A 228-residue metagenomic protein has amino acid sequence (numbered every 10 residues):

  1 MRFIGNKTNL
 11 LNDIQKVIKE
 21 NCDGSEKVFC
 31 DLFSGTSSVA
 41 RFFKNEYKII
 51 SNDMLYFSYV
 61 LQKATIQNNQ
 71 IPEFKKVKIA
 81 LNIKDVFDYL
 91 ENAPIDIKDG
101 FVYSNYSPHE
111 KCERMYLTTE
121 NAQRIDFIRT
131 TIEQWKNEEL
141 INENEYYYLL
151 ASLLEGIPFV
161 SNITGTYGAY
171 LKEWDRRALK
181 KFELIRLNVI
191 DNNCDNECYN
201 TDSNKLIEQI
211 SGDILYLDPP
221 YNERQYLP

Functional and structural regions predicted by a protein language model:
M1-V28, L32, S38-E46, Y59-L61 (+1 more regions): S-adenosyl-L-methionine
K7-Q15, A122, L179-E183, N200: Short, well-ordered alpha-helical scaffold segments within catalytic/effector domains
I14, F29-F42, S51-Y56, G212-L227: Conserved proline-anchored active-site loop of SAM-dependent methyltransferases that bridges a beta-strand
G24-V28, L184-C194: Short, basic, glycine/proline-bearing loop/turn elements
K48, L55-I190, E223-P228: Class I S-adenosyl-L-methionine-dependent methyltransferase module
I49-S51, C198: Conserved beta-strand scaffold positions in the cores of enzyme catalytic domains, especially in NTP/NDP-utilizing
D195-T201: Conserved SAM-binding strand-loop segment of SAM-dependent methyltransferases
K205-S211: Short conserved loop adjoining the S-adenosyl-L-methionine
